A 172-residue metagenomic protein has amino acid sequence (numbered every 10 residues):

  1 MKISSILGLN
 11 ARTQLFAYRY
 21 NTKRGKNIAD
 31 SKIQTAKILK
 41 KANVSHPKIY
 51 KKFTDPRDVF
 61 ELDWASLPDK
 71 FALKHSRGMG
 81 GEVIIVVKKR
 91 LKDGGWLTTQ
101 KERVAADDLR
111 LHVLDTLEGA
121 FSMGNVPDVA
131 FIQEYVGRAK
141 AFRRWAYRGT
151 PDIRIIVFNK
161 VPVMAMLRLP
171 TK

Functional and structural regions predicted by a protein language model:
M1-G8: Conserved oxyanion/phosphate-binding beta-strand-loop segments in alpha/beta enzyme cores
L9-L15, D128: Short amphipathic alpha-helical segments, especially helix-boundary/capping motifs
T13-V83, R90-W96, Q100-A120: A conserved helix-loop-beta module that forms one wall/lid of the active-site cleft in ATP-utilizing catalytic domains
I85-K89, A146-G149: "Short basic amphipathic alpha-helical interaction patches in structured regions
V87-K92, V157-V161: Short acidic-glycine loop/turn motifs at beta-strand connectors
T98-K172: Phosphate-binding site of ATP-dependent enzymes
